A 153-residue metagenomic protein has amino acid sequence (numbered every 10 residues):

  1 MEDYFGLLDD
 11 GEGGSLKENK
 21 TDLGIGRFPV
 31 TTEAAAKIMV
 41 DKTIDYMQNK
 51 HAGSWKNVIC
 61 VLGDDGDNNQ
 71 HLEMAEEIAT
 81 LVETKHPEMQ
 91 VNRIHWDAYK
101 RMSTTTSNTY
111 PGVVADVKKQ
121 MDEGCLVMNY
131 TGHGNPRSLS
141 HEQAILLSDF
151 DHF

Functional and structural regions predicted by a protein language model:
M1-F153: Cysteine-dependent hydrolase recognition
